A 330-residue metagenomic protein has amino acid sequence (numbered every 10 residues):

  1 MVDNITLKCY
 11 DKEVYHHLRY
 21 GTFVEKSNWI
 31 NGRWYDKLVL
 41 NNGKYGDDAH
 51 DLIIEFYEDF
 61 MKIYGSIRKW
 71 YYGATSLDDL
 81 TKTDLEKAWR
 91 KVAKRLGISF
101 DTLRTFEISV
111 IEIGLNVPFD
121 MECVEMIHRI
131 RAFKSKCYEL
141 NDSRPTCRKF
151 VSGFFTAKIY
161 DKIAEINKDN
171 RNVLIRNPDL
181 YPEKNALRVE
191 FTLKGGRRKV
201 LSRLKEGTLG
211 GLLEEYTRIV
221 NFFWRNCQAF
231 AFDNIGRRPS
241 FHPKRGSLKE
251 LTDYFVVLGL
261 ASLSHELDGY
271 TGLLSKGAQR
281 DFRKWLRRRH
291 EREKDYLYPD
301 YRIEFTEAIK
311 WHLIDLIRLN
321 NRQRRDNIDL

Functional and structural regions predicted by a protein language model:
M1-Y270, Y296, Y301-L330: Structured, helix-rich domain cores that form ligand/interaction pockets
G269-G272, R280: Alpha-helical protein-protein interaction scaffolds
Q279-E291: Helix-turn-helix DNA-binding segment
